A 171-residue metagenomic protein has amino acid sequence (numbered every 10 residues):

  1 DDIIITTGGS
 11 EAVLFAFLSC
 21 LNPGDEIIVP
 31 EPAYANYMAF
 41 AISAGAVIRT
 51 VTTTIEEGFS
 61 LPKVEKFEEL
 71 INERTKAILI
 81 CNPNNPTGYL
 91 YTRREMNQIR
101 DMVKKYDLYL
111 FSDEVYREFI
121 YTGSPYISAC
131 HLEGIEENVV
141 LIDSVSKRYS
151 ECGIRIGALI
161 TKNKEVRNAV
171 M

Functional and structural regions predicted by a protein language model:
D1, L18-I80, R93: PLP-dependent aminotransferase-like
D1-F15: Short loop-beta-helix segment that forms the pyridoxal 5′-phosphate
T6, V51-T52, A129, I142: Hydrophobic residues at beta-strand termini and immediately following loops that shape nucleotide-binding pockets
D25, A46, K105-Y109, I135-E137: A short helix->loop->beta-strand "cap" motif at the edges of active sites that frequently abuts
Y37, I99, A129: Aromatic/hydrophobic pocket-lining residues that form π-stacking "cages" and hydrophobic walls in ligand
T54-S124: Active-site phosphate-binding strand-loop segment of PLP-dependent enzymes
L132-M171: Conserved core segment of the aminotransferase class I/II
